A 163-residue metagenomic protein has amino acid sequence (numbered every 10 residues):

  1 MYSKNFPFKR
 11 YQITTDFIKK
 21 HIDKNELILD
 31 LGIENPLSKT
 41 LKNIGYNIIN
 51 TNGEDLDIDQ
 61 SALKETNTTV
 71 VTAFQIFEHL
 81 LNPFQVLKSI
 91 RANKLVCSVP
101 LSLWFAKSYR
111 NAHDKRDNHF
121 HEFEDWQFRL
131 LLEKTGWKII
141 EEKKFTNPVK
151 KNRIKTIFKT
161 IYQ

Functional and structural regions predicted by a protein language model:
M1-V70, F84-S89, N118-Q127, E142-Q163: Conserved N-terminal segment of class I S-adenosyl-L-methionine
L29, F74, C97: Active-site flanking residues adjacent to catalytic metal/cofactor-binding acidic residues
V70-I76: A short beta-strand submotif of the Rossmann-like class I SAM-dependent methyltransferase core that lines
L80-A92, V99: A short, conserved alpha-helix within the catalytic core of class I
C97-H121: Short, glycine-/aromatic-enriched active-site segment of Class I SAM-dependent methyltransferases
S108, N118-H119, E133-G136, I140: Class I (Rossmann-like) S-adenosyl-L-methionine-dependent methyltransferase catalytic domain, capturing the SAM-binding
